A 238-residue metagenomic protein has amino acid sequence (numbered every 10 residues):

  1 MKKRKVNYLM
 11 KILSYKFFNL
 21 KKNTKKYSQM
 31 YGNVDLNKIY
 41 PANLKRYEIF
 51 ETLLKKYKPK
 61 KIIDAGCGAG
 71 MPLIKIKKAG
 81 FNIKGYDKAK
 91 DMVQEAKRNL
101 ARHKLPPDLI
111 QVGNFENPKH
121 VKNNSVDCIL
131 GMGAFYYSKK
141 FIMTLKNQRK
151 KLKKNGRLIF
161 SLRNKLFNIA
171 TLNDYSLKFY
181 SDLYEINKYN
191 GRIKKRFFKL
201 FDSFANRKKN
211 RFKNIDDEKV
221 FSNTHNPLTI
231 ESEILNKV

Functional and structural regions predicted by a protein language model:
K2-Y57, M71, K75, M92 (+2 more regions): Conserved class I S-adenosyl-L-methionine
G66-G68: Class I SAM-dependent methyltransferase "Motif I" SAM/SAH-binding loop
M71-N117: Class I SAM-dependent methyltransferase SAM/SAH-binding core
N117-N123: Short conserved loop adjoining the S-adenosyl-L-methionine
L130: A conserved beta-strand element that flanks and buttresses the S-adenosyl-L-methionine
I142-K154: A short glycine-rich, Lys/Arg-flanked "PGG" loop and its adjoining helix->strand segment in the class I
I159-F198: Conserved class I S-adenosyl-L-methionine
F221-V238: Short alpha-helix
